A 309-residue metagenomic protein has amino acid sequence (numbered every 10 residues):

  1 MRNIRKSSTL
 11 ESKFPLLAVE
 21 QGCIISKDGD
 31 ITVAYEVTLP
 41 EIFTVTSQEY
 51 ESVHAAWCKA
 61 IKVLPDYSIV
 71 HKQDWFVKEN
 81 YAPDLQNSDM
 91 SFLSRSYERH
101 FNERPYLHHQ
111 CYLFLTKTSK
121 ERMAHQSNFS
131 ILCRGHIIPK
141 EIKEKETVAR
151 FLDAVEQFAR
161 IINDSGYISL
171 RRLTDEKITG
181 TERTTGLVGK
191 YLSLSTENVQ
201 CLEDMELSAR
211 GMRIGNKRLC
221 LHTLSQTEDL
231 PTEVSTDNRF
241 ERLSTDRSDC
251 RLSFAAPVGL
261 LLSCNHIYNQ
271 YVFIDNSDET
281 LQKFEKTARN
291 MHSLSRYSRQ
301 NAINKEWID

Functional and structural regions predicted by a protein language model:
M1-D309: Extended, folded cores of ATP/NTP-driven motor/assembly subunits in large transport and secretion machines
